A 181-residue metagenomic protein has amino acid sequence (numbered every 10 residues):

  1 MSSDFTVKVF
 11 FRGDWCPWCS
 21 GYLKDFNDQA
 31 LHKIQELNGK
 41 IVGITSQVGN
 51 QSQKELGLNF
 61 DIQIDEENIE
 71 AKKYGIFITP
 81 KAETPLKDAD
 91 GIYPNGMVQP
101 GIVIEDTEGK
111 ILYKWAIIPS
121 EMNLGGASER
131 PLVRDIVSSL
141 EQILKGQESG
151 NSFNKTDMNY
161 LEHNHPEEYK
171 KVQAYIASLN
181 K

Functional and structural regions predicted by a protein language model:
M1-F26, K40: Short active-site neighborhood of thiol/selenol oxidoreductases, capturing the structured segment around
S2-S3, K81, S120-N123: A short local loop/turn or secondary-structure capping micro-motif enriched for an aromatic residue
D14, V48, P119: Short, glycine/serine-rich, charged loops/turns that create anion-binding and catalytic segments at active sites
G21-K72: Structural microenvironment flanking redox-active thiols in thiol-disulfide oxidoreductases
Q53-Q99: Short, internal strand/loop/helix patches that form the active-site neighborhood or redox-interaction surface
A89-K181: Thiol-/selenol-based redox modules, centered on thioredoxin-like and closely related oxidoreductase domains
